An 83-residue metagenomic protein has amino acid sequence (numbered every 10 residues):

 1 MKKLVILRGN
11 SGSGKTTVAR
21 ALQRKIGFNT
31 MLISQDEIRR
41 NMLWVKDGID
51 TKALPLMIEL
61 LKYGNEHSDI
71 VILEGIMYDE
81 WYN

Functional and structural regions predicted by a protein language model:
M1-L4, S68-D69: Pre-Walker A (Motif I) flank of P-loop NTPase domains
L7: Hydrophobic anchor at the beta1->P-loop junction of P-loop NTPases
N10: P-loop (Walker A) phosphate-binding loop of NTP-binding proteins
S13, T17-D69: Conserved substrate/cofactor phosphate-moiety recognition/catalytic segment in nucleotide-dependent phosphotransferases
G48, I76-M77: Short coil/turn segments at secondary-structure boundaries
V71-G75: Short catalytic-loop micro-motif centered on adjacent basic/acidic residues
M77-N83: ATP-dependent NMP and nucleoside kinases share a basic, alpha-helical "lid"
